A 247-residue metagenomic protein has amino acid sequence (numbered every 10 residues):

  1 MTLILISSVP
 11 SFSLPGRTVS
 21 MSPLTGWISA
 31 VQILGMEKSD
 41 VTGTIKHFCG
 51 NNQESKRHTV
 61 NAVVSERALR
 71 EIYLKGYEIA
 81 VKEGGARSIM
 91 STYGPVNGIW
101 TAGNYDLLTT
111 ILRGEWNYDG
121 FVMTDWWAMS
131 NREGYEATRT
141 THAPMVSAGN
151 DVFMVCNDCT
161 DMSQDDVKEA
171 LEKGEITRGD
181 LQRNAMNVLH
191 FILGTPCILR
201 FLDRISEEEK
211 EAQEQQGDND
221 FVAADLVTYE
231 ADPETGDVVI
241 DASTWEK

Functional and structural regions predicted by a protein language model:
M1-K247: Glycoside hydrolase catalytic-domain context in secreted enzymes
